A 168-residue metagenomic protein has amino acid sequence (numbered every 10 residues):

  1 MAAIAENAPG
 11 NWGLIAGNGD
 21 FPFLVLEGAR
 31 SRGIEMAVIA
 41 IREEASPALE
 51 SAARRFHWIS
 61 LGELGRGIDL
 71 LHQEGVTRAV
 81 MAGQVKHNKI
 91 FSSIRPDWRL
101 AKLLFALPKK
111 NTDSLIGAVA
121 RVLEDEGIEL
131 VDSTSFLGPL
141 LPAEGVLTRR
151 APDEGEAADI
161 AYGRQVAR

Functional and structural regions predicted by a protein language model:
A2-I41: N-terminal basic/disordered segments at the start of proteins
N7, A16, D20-L24, I59-R66 (+4 more regions): Conserved active-site and cofactor/substrate-binding residues in soluble primary-metabolism enzymes
W12, L100-D113, V146-A157: Flexible, glycine/proline-enriched loop segments at strand-loop-helix junctions that form or flank small-ligand binding
V25-E27, A48-S51, F91-I94, P142-G145: Short acidic, glycine/serine/threonine-rich loops at helix termini
R32, S51-A53, E126: Short, structured coil segments at secondary-structure junctions
I41-L61: N-terminal beta-loop-helix "entrance" segment that forms/cooperates in small-molecule cofactor or anionic ligand
L64-T134: N-terminal glycine-rich phosphate/adenylate-binding segment common to multiple enzyme folds
V119-D132, P139-R168: Internal active-site segments that recognize and position negatively charged phosphoryl groups and nucleotide moieties
